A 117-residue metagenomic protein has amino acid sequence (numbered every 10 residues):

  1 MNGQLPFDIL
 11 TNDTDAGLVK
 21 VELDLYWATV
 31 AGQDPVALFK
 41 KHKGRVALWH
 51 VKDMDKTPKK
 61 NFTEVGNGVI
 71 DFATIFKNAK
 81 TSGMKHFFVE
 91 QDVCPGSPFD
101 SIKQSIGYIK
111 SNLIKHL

Functional and structural regions predicted by a protein language model:
M1-K20, W27-L117: Histidine-acidic metal/acid-base catalytic patches
